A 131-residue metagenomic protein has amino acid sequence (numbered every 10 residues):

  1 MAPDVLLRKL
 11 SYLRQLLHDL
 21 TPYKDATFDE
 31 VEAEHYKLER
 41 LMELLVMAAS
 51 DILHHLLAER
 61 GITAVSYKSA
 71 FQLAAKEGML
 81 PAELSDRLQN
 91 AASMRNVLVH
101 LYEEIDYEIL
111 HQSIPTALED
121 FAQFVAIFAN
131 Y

Functional and structural regions predicted by a protein language model:
M1-Y131: Solvent-exposed interaction patches of small proteins and small membrane subunits
